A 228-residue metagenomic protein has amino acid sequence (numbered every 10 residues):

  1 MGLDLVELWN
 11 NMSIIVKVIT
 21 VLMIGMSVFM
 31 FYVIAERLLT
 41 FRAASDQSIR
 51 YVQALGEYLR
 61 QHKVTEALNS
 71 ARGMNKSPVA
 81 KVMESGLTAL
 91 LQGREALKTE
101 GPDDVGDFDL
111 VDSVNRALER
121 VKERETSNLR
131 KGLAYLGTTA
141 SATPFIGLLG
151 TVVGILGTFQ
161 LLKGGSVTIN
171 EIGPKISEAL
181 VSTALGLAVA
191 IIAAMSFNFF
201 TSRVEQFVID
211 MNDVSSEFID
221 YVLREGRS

Functional and structural regions predicted by a protein language model:
M1-L55: Hydrophobic membrane-targeting segments
N10, I14, T20, K131-S141 (+2 more regions): Internal alpha-helical transmembrane segments of multi-pass membrane proteins, especially GPCRs
S13, F31, A67, M83 (+3 more regions): Residue-level signature of catalytic and energy-coupling elements of molecular machines, predominantly ATP/GTP-dependent
V16-V33, G137-P144, G150, G154 (+1 more regions): Alpha-helical transmembrane segments of integral membrane proteins
D46-T143, G157-T168, M195-S228: Predominantly long cytosolic amphipathic alpha-helical stalk/bundle segments
G165-L180: Hydrophobic alpha-helical transmembrane segments and adjacent short intramembrane/lumenal linkers of inner/organellar
A179-M195: Hydrophobic alpha-helical transmembrane segments of polytopic membrane proteins
